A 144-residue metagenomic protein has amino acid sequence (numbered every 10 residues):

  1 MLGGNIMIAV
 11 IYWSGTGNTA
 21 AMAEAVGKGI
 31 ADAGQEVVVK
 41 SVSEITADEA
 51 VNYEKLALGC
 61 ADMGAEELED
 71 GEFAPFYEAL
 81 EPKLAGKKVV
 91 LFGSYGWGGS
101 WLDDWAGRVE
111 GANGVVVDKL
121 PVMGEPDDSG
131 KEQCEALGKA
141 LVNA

Functional and structural regions predicted by a protein language model:
M1-I6: Short, Lys/Arg-enriched N-terminal segments with co-localized hydrophobic residues within the first ~10-30 amino acids
I8-V10, V89: Conserved hydrophobic helix-helix packing surfaces used for dimerization/oligomerization
Y12-T16: Aromatic-flanked redox-active Cys/Sec active sites in thiol-based oxidoreductases, especially the WC-centered
N18-A21, A25-V42, D48, N52-A144: FMN-binding flavodoxin-like domain, especially the glycine-rich phosphate-binding loop
